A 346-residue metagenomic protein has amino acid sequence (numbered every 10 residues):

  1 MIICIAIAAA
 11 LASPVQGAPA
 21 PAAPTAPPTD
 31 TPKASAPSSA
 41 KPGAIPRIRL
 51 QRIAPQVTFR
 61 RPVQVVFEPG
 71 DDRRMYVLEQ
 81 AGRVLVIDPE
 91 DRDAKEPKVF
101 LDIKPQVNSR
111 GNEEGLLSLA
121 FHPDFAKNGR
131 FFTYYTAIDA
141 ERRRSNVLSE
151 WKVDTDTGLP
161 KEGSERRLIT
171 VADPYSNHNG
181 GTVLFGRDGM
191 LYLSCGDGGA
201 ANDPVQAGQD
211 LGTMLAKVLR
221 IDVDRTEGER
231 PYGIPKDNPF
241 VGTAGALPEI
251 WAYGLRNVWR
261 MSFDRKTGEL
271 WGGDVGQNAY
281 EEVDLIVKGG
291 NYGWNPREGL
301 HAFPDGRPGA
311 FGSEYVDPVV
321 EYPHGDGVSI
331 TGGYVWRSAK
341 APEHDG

Functional and structural regions predicted by a protein language model:
M1-P14: Bacterial N-terminal signal peptides
G17-N202, R260-F263, G268-G276, D326-G346: Acidic, Gly/Ser/Thr-rich repeat motifs that build Ca2+-stabilized beta-propeller blades
A54-P55, K98-E113, S164-N179, R225-W251 (+1 more regions): Surface-exposed loop and turn segments in beta-propeller and other repeat-based domains that flank or scaffold
R83-L85, V147-S149, D210, K217-L219 (+1 more regions): A short loop-to-beta-strand structural motif that recurs across blades of beta-propeller domains
I87-D93, W151-P160, L219-P231, I286-G293: Short loop/turn segments immediately following beta-strands, especially the blade-tip and inter-blade linker loops
E141-N146, Q206-M214, A279: Short, solvent-exposed loop/turn segments at conserved positions within beta-propeller repeat blades
T182-G186, M190-A252: Internal metal/ion-chelating core segments
A244-E282: Repeat-solenoid scaffold signature
